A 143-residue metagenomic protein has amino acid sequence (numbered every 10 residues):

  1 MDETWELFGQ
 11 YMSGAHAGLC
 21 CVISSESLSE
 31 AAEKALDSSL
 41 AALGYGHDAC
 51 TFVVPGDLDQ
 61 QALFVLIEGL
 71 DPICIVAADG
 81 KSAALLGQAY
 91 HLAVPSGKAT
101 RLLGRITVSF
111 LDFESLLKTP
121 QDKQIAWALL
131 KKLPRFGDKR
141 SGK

Functional and structural regions predicted by a protein language model:
M1-K143: A polyanion-binding, active-site-adjacent surface
